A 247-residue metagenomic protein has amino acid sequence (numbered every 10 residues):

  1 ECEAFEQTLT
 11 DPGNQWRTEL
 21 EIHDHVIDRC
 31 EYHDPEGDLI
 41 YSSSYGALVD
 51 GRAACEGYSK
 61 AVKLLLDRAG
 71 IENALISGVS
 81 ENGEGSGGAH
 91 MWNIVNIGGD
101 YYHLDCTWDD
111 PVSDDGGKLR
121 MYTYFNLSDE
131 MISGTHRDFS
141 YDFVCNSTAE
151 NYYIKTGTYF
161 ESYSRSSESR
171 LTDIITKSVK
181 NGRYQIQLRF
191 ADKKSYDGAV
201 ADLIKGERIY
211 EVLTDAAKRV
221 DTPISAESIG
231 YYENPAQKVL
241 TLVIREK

Functional and structural regions predicted by a protein language model:
E1-A47: Secondary-structure boundary elements
E1-N14, A47, S133-K247: N-terminal accessory/pre-domain segments preceding catalytic cores
D28-H33, A53-C55, S80-E84, W108-V112 (+2 more regions): Solvent-exposed loop/turn segments at secondary-structure junctions within structured extracellular/periplasmic domains
Y32-H33, D105, Y232-A236: Acidic/polar residues at beta-strand termini and the immediately following turn/coil
L39-A53, G57-L64: Conserved active-site-adjacent core of cysteine acyl-enzyme catalytic domains
G57-E130: Hydrophobic/aromatic-rich core segments of domains that either
